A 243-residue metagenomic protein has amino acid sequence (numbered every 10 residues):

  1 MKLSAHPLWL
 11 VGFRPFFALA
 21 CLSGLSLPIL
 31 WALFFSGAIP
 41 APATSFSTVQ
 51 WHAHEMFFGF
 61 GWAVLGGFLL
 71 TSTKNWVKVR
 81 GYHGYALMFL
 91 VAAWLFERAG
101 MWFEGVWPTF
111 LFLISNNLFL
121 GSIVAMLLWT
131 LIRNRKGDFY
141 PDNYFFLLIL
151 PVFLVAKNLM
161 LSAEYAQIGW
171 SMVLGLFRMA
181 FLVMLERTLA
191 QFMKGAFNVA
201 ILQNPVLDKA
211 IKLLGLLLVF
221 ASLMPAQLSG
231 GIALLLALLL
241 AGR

Functional and structural regions predicted by a protein language model:
M1-R243: Hydrophobic alpha-helical transmembrane segments of multi-pass integral membrane proteins
